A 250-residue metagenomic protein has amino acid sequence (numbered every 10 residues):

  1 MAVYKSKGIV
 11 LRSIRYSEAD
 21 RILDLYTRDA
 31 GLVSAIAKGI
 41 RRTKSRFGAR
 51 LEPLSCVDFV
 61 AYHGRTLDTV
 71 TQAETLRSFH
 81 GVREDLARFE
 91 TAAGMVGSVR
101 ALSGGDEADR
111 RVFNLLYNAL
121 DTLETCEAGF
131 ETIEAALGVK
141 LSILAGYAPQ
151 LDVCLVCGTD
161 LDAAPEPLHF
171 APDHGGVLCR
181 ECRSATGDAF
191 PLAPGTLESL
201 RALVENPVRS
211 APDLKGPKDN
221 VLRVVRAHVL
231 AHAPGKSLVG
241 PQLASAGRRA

Functional and structural regions predicted by a protein language model:
M1-A250: Non-catalytic alpha-helical scaffolds and adjoining flexible linkers that form interface surfaces for assembly
